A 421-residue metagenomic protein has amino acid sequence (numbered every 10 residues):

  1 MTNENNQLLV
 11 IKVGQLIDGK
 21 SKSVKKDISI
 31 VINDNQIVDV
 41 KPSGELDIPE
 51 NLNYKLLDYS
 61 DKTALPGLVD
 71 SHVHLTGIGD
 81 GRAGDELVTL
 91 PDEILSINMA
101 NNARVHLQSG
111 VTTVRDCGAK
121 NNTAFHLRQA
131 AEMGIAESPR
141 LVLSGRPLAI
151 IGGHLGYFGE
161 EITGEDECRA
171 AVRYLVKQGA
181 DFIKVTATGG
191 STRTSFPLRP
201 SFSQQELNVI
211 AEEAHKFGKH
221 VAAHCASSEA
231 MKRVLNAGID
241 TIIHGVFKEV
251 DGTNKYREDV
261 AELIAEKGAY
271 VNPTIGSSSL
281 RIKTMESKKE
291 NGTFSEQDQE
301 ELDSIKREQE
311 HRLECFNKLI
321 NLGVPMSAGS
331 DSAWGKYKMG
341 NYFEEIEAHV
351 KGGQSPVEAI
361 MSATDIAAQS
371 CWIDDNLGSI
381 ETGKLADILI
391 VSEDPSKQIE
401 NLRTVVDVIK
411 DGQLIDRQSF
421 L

Functional and structural regions predicted by a protein language model:
M1-V10, L16, K20-L65, L421: Histidine-rich, glycine-flanked metal-binding segment
K62-M133, Q205, A226-A237: Metal-associated gating/positioning segment near the N- to mid-region
H74-L95, R104-L107, G145, A149-H154 (+4 more regions): Active-site gating loops and adjacent loop-to-helix segments of metal-dependent hydrolytic enzymes
T76-G79, S109, C117-A124, A149-I151 (+5 more regions): Active-site environment of divalent metal-dependent phosphoester hydrolases
G84-I97, G153-A170, H220-A222: Active-site mouth loops of central-metabolism enzymes
N98-A124, S138-A149, A180-R193, K219-H220 (+2 more regions): Divalent metal-dependent hydrolysis catalytic cores, especially in the metallo-beta-lactamase
H126, E167-Y270, M285-E296, K306-M326: Histidine/acidic residue-rich metal-binding segments in metalloenzymes
K216, E296-D303, E308-P395: His/Asp/Glu-enriched, well-ordered alpha-helical/loop segment that forms or immediately abuts the divalent-metal
